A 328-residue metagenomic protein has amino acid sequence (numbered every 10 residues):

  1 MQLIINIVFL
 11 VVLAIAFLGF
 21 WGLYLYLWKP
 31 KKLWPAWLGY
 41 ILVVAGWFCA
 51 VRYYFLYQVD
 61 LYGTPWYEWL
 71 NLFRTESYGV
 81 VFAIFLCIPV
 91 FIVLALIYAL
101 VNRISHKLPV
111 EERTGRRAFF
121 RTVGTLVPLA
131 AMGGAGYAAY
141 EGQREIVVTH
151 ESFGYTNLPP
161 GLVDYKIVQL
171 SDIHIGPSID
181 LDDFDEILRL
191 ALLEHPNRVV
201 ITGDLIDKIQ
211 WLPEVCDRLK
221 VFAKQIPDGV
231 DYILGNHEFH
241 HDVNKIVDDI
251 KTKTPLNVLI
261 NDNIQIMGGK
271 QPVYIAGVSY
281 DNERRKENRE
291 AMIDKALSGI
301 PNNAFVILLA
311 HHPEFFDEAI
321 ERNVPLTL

Functional and structural regions predicted by a protein language model:
M1-Q143: Non-catalytic terminal accessory segments
I4-L18, G22-Y24, Y57-E68, L129-R218: N-terminal active-site segment of His-dependent metallophosphoesterases
G19-G22, G39, G46, G63 (+16 more regions): Residue-identity detector for glycine
G115-R116, T149, T254: Generic detector of short, well-ordered, non-transmembrane alpha-helical segments enriched in hydrophobic residues
L158-L328: Soluble catalytic domains of enzymes that build or remodel membrane lipids, polysaccharides, and related
